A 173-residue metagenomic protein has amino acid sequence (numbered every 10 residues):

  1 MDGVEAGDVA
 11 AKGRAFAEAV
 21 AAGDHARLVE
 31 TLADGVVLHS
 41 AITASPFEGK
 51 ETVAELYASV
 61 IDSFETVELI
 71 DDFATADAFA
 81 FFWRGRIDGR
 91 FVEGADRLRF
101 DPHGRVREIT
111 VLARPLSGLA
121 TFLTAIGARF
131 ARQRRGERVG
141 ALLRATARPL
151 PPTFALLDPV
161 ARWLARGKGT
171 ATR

Functional and structural regions predicted by a protein language model:
M1-R173: C-terminal and inter-domain tail/linker signature
